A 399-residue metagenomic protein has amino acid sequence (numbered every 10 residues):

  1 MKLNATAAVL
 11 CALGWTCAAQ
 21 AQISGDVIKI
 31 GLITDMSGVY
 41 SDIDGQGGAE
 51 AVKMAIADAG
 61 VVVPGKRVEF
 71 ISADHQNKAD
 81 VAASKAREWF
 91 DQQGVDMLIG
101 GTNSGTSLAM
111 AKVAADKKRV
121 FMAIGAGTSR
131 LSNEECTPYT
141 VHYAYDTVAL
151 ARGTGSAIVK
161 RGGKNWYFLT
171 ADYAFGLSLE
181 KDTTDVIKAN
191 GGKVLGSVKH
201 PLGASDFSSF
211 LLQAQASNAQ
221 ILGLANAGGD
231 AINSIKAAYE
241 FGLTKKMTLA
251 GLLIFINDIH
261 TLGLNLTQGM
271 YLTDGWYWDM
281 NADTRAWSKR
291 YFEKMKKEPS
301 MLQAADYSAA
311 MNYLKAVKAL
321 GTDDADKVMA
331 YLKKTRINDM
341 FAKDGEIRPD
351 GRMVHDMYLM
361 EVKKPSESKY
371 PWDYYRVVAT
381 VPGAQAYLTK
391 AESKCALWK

Functional and structural regions predicted by a protein language model:
L3-V9, A21-K399: Extracytosolic ligand-binding ectodomains
C11-L13: Repetitive helical segments and hydrophobic/amphipathic motifs
W15-A21: Sec/Tat signal peptide C-region and signal peptidase I cleavage site
